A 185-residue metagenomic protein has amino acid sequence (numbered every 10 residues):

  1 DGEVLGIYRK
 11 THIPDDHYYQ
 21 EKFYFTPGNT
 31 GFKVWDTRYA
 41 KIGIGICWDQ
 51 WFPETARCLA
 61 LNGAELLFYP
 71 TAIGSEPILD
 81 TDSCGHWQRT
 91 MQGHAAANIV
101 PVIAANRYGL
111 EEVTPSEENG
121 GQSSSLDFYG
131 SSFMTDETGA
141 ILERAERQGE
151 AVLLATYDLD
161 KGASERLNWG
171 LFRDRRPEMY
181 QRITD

Functional and structural regions predicted by a protein language model:
D1, R38, E137: Short, ordered coil/turn segments that flank beta-strands lining enzyme active or ligand-binding pockets
G2, G6-Y8, A145: Short hydrophobic alpha-helix segments
L5-G6, I13-Y18, I44, F52-E54: Short, well-ordered, mixed-charge alpha-helical segments that flank or form enzyme active sites
I7, F32-V34, A104, M134 (+1 more regions): Conserved hydrophobic/aromatic beta-strand scaffold that supports enzyme active sites
K10-Y24, G149-L167: A short, polar/charged loop-to-alpha-helix boundary motif
H17-K33, Q50-F52: Active-site glycine-rich loop that binds ribose-phosphate moieties when present
F32-N62, G162-D185: Cysteine/selenocysteine-centered motifs that mediate thiol-based redox chemistry or coordinate metal-sulfur cofactors
K41, C47-V152: CN hydrolase (nitrilase-like) catalytic-core segments centered on the catalytic cysteine and neighboring Lys/Glu
